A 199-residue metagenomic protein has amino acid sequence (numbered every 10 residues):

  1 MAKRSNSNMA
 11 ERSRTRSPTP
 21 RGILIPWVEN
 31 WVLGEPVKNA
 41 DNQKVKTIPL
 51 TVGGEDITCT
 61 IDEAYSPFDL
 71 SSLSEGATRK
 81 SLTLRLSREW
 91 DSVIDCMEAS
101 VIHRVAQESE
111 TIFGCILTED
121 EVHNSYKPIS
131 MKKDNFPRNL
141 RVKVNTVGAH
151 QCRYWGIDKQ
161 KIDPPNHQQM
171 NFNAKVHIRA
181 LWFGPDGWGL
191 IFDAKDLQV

Functional and structural regions predicted by a protein language model:
M1-A2, A10: Compositionally biased low-complexity segments enriched in polar/charged residues
A10-V147: OB-fold ssDNA-binding interfaces and closely related basic DNA-contact patches used across DNA replication/repair
M131-V199: Extended serine/threonine-enriched, polar tracts that run as long, contiguous segments within proteins
